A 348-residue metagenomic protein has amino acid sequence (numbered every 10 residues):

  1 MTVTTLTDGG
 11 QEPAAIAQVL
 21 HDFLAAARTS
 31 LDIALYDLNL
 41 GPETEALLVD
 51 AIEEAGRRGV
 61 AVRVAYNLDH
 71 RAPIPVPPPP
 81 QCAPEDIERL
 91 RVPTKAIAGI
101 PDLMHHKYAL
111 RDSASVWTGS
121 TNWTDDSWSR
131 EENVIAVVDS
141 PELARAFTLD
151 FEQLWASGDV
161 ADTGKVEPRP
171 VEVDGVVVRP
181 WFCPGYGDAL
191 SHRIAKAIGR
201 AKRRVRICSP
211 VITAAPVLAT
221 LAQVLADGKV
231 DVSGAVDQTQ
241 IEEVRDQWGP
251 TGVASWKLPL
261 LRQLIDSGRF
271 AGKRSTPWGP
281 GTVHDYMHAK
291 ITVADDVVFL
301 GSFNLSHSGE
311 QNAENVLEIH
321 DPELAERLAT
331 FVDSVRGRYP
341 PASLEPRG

Functional and structural regions predicted by a protein language model:
M1-H21, E43-D159, E167-G175, P180 (+5 more regions): PLD/PLD-like phosphodiesterase catalytic module centered on the HKD motif
L24-R28, A197-K202: Flexible, charged surface loops at secondary-structure boundaries
R28-S30, A61: A common structural microfeature
D32-D37: Nucleotide-activated donor-dependent transferases that construct or modify glycoconjugates
